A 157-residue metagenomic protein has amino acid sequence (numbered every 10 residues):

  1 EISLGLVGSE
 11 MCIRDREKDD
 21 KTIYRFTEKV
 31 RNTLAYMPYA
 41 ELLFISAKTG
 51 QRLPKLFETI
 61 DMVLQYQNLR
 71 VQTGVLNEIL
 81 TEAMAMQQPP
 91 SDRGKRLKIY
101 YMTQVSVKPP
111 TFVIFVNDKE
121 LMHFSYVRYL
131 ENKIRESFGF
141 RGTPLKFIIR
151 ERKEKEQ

Functional and structural regions predicted by a protein language model:
E1-I13: Single conserved hydrophobic/aromatic residue that forms the stacking wall/gate of nucleotide- or nucleobase-binding
R16-G74: Canonical P-loop GTPase G-domain recognition
V30, S125-F140: Short, non-transmembrane amphipathic alpha-helical segments
M37-E41, P110, R141-L145: Short glycine-/polar-rich loops that comprise or flank the Walker A/P-loop and associated switch/sensor motifs
E41-S46, K98-Y101, V113-F115, K146-I148: Structured core elements
T49, T103-V107, R152-E154: AMP-binding (ANL) adenylation modules
F57, D61-L64, N68-M122, R128-L130: Long, well-ordered amphipathic alpha-helical subdomains in the mid-to-C-terminal portions of large enzyme subunits
K146-Q157: Terminal-proximal interaction/regulatory segments of ATP-powered molecular machines
